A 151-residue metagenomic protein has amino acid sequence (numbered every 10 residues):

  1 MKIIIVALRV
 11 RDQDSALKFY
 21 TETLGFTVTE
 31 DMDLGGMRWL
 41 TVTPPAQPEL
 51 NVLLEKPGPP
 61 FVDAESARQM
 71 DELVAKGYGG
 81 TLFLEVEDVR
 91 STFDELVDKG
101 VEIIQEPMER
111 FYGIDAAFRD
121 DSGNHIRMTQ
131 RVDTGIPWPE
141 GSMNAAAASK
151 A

Functional and structural regions predicted by a protein language model:
M1-I5, T27-E85, R90-R119, Q130-A151: Vicinal oxygen chelate
R9-Q13, F111: Conserved beta-strand-loop-alpha-helix junction that forms the acyl-donor binding cleft
S15-A16, S91: Short Gly/charged-rich anion-binding patches and loops
A16-T21, L96, G123: Conserved active-site tyrosine of GNAT-family acetyltransferases
D120-I126: Short, contiguous alpha-helical
